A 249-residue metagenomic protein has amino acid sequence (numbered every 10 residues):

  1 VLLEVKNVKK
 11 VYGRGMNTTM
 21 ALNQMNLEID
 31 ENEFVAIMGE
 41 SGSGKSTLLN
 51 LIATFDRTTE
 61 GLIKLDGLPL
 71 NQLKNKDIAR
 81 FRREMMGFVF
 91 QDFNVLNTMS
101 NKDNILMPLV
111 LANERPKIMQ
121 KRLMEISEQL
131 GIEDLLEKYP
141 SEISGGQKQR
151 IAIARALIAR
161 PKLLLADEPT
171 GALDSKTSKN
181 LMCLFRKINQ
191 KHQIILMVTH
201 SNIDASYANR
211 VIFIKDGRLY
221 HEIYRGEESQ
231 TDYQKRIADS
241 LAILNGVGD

Functional and structural regions predicted by a protein language model:
V1-L2, Q230: Generic alpha-helical segment signature
L2-L3, V8-R210, I214: ABC family nucleotide-binding domain
R218-A242: Conserved beta-strand-loop-alpha-helix hinge in the C-terminal portion of ABC ATPase nucleotide-binding domains
